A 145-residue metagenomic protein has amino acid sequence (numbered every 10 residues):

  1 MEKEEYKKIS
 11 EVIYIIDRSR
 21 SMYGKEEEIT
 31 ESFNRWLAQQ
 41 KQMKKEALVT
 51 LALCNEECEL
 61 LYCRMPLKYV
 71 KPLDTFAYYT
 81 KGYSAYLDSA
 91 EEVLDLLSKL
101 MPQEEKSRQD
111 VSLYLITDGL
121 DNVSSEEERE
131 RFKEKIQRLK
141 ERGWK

Functional and structural regions predicted by a protein language model:
E2-Y6, Q39-M43, L96-S107: Surface-exposed acidic, glycine-flexible loop patches that form ligand/cofactor-binding and adhesion interfaces
E4-C63, S112-Y114: Von Willebrand factor
K25-T30, G82-E91, E128: Phosphate/oxyanion-binding active-site loops and adjacent basic polyanion-contact surfaces
E27-E28, E104-S107, E126-K133: "Short basic amphipathic alpha-helical interaction patches in structured regions
F33-A38, E92-M101, E130-Q137: Short, well-ordered amphipathic alpha-helices
E59, K71-Q109, K145: Von Willebrand factor
S107-T117: Internal, conserved structured core segments that host functional sites
L120-K145: VWA/integrin I-like adhesion module and closely mimicked acidic/polar interface patches used
